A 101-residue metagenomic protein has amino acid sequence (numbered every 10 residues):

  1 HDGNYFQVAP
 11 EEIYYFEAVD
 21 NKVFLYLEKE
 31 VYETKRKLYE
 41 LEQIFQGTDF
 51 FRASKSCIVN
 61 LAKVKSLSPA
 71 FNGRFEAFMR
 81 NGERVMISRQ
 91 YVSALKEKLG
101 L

Functional and structural regions predicted by a protein language model:
H1-R80, M86: Conserved binding/recognition cores within well-folded domains
V85-S88, S93-K96: Terminal low-complexity, intrinsically disordered regions
E97-L101: Short hydrophobic/aromatic patches at helix-to-coil boundaries
